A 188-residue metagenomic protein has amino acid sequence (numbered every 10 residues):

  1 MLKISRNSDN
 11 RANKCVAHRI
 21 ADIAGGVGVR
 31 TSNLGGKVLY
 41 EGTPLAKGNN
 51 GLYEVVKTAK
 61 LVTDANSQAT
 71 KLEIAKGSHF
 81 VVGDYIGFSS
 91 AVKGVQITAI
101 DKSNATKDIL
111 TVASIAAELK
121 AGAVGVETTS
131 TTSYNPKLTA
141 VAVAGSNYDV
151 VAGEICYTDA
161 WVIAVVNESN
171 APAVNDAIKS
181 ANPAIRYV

Functional and structural regions predicted by a protein language model:
M1-V188: Surface-exposed, low-hydrophobicity beta-strand/loop segments enriched in small/polar/acidic residues
